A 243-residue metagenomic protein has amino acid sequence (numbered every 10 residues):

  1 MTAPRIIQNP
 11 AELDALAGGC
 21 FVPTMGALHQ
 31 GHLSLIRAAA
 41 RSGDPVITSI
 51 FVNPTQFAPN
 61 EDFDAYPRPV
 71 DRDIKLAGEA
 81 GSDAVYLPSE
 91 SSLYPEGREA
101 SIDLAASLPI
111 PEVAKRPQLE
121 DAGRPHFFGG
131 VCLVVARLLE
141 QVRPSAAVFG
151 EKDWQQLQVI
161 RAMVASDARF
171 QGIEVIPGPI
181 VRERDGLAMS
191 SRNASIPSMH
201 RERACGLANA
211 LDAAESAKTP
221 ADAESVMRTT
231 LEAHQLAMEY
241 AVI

Functional and structural regions predicted by a protein language model:
T2-A237: Nucleotidyltransferase catalytic core that binds NTPs
